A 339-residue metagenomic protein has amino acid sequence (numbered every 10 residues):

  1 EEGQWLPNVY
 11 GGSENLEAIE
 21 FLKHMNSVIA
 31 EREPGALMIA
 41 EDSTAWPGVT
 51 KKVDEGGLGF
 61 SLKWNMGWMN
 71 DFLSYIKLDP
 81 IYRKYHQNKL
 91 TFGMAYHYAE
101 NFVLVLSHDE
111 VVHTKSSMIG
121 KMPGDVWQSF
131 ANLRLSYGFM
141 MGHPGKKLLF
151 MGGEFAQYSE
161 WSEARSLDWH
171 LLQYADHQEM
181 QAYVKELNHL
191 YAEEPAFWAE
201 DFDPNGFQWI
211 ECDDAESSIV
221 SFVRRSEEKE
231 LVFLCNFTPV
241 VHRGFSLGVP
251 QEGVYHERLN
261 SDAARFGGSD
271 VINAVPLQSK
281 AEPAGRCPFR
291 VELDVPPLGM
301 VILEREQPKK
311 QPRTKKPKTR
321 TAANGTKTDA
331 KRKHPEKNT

Functional and structural regions predicted by a protein language model:
E2-E163, A192-N260, D270: Conserved alpha/beta catalytic core and glycan-binding cleft of carbohydrate-active enzymes
V9-S13, I119-F130, D168-Q178, R286-E292: Active-site rim elements
P47-G48, S162, S166-L167, Q307-T321: C-terminal/domain-terminus segments
L167, L172-M180, L187-H189, S246-Q278: C-terminal accessory region downstream of the catalytic core in glycan-modifying enzymes
Y174-D176, N188, A192-P195, M300-K310: Beta-rich accessory regions
V232, V271, L277, P283-P288 (+2 more regions): Structural signature of nuclease core domains in nucleic-acid processing machines
A274-P312: C-terminal beta-strand-rich structural cap/linker in extracellular carbohydrate-active enzymes
K310-T339: Intrinsically disordered, polybasic Lys/Arg-rich low-complexity tracts
